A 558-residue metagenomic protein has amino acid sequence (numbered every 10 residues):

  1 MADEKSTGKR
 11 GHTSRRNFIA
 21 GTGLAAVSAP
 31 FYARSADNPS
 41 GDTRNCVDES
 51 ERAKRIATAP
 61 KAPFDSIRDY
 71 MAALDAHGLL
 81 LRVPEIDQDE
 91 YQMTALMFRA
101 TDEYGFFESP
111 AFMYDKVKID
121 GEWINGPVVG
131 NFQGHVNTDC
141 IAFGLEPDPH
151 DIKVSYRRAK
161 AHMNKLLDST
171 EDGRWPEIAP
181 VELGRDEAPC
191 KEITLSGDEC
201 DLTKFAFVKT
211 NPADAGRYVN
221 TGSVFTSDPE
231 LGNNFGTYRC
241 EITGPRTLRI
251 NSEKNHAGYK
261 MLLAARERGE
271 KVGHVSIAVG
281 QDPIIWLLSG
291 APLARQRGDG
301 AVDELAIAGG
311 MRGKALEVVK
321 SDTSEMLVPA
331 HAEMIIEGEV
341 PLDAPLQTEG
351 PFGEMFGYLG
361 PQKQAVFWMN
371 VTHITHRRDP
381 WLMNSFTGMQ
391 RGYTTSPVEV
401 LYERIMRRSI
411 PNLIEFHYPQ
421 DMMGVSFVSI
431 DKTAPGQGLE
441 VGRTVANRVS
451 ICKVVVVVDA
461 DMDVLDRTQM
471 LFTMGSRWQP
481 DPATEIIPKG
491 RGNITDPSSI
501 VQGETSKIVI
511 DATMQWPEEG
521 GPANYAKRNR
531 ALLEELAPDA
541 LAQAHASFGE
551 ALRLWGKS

Functional and structural regions predicted by a protein language model:
M1-S14, N38-G41: N-terminal secretory signal peptides
G8-K9, D37, D48, G232: Helix-centric, low-specificity signal for extended rod-like, repetitive segments
S14-T22, V27: N-terminal export leaders
A20-G21, P39, G244: Intrinsically disordered, low-complexity segments enriched in polar/charged small residues
A33-S35: Boundary at the C-terminal end of the N-terminal hydrophobic targeting segment
N45-W368, T372-S558: Extended, highly charged
